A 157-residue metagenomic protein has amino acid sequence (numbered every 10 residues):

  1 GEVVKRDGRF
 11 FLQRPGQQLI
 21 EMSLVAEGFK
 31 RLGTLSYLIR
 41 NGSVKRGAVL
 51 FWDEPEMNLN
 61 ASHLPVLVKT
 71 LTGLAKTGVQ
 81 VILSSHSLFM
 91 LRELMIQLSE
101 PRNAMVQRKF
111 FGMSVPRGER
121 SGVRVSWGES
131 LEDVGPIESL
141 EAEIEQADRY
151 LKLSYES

Functional and structural regions predicted by a protein language model:
G1-R14, M22: ABC-family P-loop ATPase nucleotide-binding domains
R14-K152: Switch/communication elements of ASCE P-loop NTPase nucleotide-binding domains
